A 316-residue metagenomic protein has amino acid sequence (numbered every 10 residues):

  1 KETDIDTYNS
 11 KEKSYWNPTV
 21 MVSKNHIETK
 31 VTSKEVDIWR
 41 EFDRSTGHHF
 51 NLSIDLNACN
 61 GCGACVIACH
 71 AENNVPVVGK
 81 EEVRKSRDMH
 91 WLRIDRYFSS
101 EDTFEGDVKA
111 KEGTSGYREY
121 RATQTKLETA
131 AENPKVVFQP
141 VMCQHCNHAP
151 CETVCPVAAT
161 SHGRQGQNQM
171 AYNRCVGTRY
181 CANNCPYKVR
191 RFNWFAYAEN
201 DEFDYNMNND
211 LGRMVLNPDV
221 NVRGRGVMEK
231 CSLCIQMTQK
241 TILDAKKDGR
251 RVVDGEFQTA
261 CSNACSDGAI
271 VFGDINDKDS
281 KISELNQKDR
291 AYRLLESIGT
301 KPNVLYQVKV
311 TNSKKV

Functional and structural regions predicted by a protein language model:
K1-V316: Non-ligating segments of multi-cofactor redox enzymes
